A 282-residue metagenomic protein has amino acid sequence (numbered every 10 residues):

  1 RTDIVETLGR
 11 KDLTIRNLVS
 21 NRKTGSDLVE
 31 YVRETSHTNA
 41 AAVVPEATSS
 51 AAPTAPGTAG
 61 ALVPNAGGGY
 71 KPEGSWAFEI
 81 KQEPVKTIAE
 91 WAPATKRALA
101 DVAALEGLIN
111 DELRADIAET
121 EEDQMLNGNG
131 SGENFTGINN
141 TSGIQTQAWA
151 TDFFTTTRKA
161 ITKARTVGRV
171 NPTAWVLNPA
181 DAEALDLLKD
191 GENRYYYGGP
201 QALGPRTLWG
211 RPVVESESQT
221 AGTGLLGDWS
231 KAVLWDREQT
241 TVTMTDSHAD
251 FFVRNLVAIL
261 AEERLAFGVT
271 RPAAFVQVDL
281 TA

Functional and structural regions predicted by a protein language model:
R1-P172, D186, R194-L208, P212-V214 (+2 more regions): Acidic/polar, low-complexity extended loops/arms that serve as protein-protein interfaces in large oligomeric shells
R22, S50-A51, G68-G69, E122 (+1 more regions): Protruding loop/beta-arch "assembly-hinge" segments enriched in small, turn-prone residues
E30-R33, L226-G227, I259-A261: Generic recognition of long tandem-repeat/solenoid scaffolds
W175-N178, V213, I259: Hydrophobic, well-ordered secondary-structure elements that form the walls of internal hydrophobic environments
N178-A184, K189: Active-site pocket-lining segment
L185, G222-G224, W235, V253 (+1 more regions): Short active-site-adjacent structural elements
R206-A249: C-terminal hydrophobic structural anchor segments that stabilize assembly/packing rather than catalytic chemistry
